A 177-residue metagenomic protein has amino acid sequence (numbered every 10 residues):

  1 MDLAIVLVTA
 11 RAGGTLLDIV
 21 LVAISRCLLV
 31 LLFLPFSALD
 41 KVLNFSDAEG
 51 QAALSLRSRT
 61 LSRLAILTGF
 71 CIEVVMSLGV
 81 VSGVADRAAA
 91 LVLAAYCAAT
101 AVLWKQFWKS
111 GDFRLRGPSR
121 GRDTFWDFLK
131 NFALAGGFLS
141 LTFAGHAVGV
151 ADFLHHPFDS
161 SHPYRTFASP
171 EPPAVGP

Functional and structural regions predicted by a protein language model:
M1-D47, Q51, S55-V75, S82-P177: Extended, low-polarity transmembrane helix blocks
